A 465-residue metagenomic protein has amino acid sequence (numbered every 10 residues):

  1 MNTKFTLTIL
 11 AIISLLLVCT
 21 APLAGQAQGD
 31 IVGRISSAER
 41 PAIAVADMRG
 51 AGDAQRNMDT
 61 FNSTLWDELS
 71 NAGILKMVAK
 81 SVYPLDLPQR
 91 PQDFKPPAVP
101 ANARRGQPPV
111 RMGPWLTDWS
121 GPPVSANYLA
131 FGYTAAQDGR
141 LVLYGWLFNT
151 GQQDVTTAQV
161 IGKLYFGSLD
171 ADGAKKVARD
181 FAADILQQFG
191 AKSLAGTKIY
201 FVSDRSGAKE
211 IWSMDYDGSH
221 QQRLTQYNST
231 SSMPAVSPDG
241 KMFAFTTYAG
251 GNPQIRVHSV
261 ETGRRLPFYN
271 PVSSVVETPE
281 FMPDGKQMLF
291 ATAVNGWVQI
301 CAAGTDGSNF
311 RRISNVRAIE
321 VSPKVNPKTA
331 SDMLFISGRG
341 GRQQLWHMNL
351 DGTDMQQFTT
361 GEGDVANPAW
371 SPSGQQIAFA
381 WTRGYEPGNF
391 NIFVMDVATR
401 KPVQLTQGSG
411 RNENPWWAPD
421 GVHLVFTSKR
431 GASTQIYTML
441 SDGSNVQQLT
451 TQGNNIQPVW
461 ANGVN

Functional and structural regions predicted by a protein language model:
G25-P41, D138, G151-T225: C-terminal/domain-edge helix-coil "capping" segments
V32-P114: Short beta-strand->alpha-helix linker/helix-N-cap micro-motif that forms a surface specificity/interaction loop
D93-D184: Amphipathic beta-strand/beta-sheet edge segments enriched in Tyr/Trp
K192-A195, P238-D239, P283-D284, P327-T329 (+3 more regions): Residue-level detector of Asp-centered blade-edge/turn motifs that repeat once per structural unit in beta-propeller
S193, S203-E210, N228-S229, T246-I255 (+13 more regions): A flexible loop/linker signature enriched in serine peptidases of the S9 family
I199, F243, G285-L289, M333-L334 (+2 more regions): Hydrophobic beta-strand positions that form the internal "hydrophobic ladder" of WD40/Gbeta-like beta-propeller blades
D215-S219, S259-G263, G304-S308, N349-T353 (+2 more regions): Short loop/turn segments that connect beta-strands within beta-propeller blades
H220-T225, R264-Y269, N309-S314, D354-T359 (+2 more regions): A short beta-strand motif characteristic of beta-propeller blades
